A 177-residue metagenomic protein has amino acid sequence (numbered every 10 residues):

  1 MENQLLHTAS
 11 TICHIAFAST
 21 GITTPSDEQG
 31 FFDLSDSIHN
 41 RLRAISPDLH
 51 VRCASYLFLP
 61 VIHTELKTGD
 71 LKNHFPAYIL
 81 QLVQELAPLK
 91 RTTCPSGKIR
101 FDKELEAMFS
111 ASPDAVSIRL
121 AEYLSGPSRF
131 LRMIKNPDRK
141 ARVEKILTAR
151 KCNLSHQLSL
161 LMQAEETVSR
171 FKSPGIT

Functional and structural regions predicted by a protein language model:
M1-T177: Active-site helical microenvironments for divalent-metal-assisted chemistry
